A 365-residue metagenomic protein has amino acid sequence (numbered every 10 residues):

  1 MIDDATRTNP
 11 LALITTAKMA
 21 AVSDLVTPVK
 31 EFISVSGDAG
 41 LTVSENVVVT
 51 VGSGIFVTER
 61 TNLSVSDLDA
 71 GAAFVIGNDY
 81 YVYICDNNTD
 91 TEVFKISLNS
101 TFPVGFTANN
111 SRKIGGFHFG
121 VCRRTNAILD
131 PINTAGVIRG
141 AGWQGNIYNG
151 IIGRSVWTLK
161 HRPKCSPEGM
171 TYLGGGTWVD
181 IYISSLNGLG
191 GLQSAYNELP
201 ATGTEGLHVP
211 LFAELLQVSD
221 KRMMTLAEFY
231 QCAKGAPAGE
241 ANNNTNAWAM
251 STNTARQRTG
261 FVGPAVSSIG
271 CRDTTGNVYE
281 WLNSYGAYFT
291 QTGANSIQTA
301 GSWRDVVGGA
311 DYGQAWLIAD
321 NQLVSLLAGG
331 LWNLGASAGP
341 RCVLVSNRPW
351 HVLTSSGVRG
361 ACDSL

Functional and structural regions predicted by a protein language model:
M1-M19, F102-D130: Short, low-complexity N-terminal tether/leader segments at secretion or assembly junctions of large, surface-exposed
A17-N78, N88: Glycine-rich, flexible loop motifs
Y81-C85, W178-D180, G270, R359-D363: Residues within well-ordered beta-strands of beta-sheet-rich folds
D86-E92, I183-L186, A236, S284-A287 (+1 more regions): Acidic glycine-/aspartate-rich tracts in secreted/extracellular proteins
N88-V104: Short, surface-exposed terminal/edge motifs of secreted or surface/virion proteins that either
R124, I128-R272: Short aromatic-cysteine micro-motif
G206-L207, R304-L365: Disulfide-stabilized, aromatic/cysteine-rich ligand-recognition loop
Y288-G301: A short, polar/charged loop-to-alpha-helix boundary motif
